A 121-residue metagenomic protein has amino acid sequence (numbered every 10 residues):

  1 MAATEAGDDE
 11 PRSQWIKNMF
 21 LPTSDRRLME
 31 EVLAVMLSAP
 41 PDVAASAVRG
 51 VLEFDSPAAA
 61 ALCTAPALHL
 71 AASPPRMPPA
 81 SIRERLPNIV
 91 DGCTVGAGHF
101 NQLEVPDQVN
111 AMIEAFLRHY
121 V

Functional and structural regions predicted by a protein language model:
T4-A61: Conserved alpha/beta-hydrolase catalytic His-Asp/Glu region
D8-Q14, G98-V105: Short C-terminal domain-edge/linker segments immediately following a structured domain
N18, F100, F116: Short alpha-helical functional segments enriched in proximate histidine and acidic residues
F54, H119-Y120: Generic structural signal for alpha-helix termini and adjacent loop/cap motifs
A59, S81-I82, Q108: A short acidic, amphipathic alpha-helical/loop segment
T64-L103: Conserved loop-alpha-helix segment in the C-terminal half of the alpha/beta-hydrolase fold that carries the catalytic
L103-R118: Post-His helix in hydrolase/transferase enzymes
